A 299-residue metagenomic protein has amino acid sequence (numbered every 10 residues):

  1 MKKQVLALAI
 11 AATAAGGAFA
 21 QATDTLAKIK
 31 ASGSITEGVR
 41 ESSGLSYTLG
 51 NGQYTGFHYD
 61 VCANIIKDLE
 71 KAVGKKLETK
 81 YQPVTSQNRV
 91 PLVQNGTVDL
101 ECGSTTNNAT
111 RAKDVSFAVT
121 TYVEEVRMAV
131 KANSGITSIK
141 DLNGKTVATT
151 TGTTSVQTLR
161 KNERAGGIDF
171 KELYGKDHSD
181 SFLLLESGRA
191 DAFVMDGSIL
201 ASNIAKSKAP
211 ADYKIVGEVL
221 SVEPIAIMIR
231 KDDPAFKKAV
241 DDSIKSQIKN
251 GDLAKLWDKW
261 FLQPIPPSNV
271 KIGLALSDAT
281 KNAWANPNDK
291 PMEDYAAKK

Functional and structural regions predicted by a protein language model:
A15-G17: N-terminal signal peptide c-region/cleavage motif recognized by signal peptidases
A20-Q53, G135-G144, T280-K299: Immediate post-signal peptide segment of exported/extracytoplasmic ligand-binding proteins
Q21-E101: Extracytoplasmic small-molecule ligand-binding "clamshell" domains of the periplasmic binding protein/Venus flytrap
T36, E41-G44, Y54-K71, T106 (+2 more regions): Bilobed "Venus flytrap"/periplasmic-binding protein-like clamshell domains and structurally analogous long
E41, Y122-V130, A205-D241, Q263-N288 (+1 more regions): Periplasmic-binding protein-like
D60-D68, K140, K145-T146, T151-T153 (+2 more regions): Extended ligand-binding regions for polar small-molecule ligands
G74-D141, K281-P291: Acidic, polar ligand-binding/catalytic clefts
N88, C102-K113, T158-A165, L183-S187 (+2 more regions): A ligand-binding cleft/hinge motif common to bilobed small-molecule-binding domains
